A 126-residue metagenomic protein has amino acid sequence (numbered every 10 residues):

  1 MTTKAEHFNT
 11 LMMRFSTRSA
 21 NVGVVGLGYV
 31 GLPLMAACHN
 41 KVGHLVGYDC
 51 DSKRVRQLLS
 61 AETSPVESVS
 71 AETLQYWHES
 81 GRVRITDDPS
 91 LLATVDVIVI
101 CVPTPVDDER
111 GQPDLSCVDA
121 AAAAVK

Functional and structural regions predicted by a protein language model:
M1-K126: Structural/interface elements that position substrates and couple domains in central-metabolism enzymes
